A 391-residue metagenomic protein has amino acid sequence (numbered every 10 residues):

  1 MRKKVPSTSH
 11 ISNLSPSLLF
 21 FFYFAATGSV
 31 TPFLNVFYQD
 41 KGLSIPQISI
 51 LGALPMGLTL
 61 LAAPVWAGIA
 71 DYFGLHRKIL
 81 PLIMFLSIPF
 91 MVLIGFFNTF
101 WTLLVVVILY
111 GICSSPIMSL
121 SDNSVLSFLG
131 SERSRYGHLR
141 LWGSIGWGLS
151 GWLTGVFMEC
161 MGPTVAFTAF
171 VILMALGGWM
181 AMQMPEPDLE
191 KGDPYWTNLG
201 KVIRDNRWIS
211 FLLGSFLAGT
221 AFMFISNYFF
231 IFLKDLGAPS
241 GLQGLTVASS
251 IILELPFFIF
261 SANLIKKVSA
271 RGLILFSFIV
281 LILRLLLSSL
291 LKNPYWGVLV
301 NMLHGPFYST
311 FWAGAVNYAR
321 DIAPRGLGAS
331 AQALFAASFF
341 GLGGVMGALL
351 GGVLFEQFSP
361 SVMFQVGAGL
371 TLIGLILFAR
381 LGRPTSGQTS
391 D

Functional and structural regions predicted by a protein language model:
R2-H10, A181-S215: Juxtamembrane intracellular "pre-TM" segments in multi-pass secondary transporters
P6-M56, W208-T246: Helix-loop boundary and gating motifs at the non-cytosolic
F21, F90, F100-I117, F216 (+1 more regions): Hydrophobic core of transmembrane alpha-helices in multi-pass small-molecule transporters, especially MFS/SLC-type
Y38-Q39, I69-A70, L141, V156-M161 (+3 more regions): Interfacial helix-cap and linker-helix signal at transmembrane-aqueous boundaries of multi-pass secondary transporters
L61-L75, M158-E159, P256-S269, F355-E356: Helix-to-loop junctions at the C-terminal end of transmembrane segments in multipass secondary transporters
K78-V92, V171, G272-L287, A368: Structural signature of the two symmetry-related core transmembrane helices
I108-W142: Cytoplasmic helix-loop-helix junction between adjacent transmembrane helices in 12-TM secondary transporters
V165-M182, M363-R380: Symmetry-related core transmembrane helices of the 12-TM Major Facilitator Superfamily/SLC fold
